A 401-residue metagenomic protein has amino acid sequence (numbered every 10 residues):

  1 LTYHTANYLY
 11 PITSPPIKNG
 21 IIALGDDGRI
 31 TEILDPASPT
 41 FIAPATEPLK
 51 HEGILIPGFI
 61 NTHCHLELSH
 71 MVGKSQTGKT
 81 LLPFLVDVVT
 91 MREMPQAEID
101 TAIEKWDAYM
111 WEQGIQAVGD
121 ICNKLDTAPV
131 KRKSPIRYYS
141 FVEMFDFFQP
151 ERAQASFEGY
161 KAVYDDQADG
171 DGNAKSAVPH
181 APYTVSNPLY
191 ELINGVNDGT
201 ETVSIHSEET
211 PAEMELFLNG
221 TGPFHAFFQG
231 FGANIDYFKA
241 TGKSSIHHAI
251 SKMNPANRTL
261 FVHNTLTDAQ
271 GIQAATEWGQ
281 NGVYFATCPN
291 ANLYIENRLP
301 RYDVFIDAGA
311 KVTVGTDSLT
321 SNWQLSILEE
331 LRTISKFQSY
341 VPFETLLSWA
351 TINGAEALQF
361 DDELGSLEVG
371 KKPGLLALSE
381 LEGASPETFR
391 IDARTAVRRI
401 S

Functional and structural regions predicted by a protein language model:
L1-G20, T351-S401: Active-site microenvironment of metallo-dependent hydrolases
T2-T5, T40-P83, E104, W111-E112 (+1 more regions): Replace "His-x-His-based motif
T2-Y3, P11-I56: Histidine-rich, glycine-flanked metal-binding segment
I54-L55, V72-P135, F157-G170: Alpha-helical scaffold segments that flank or form the walls of functional sites
G58-T62, V118-G119, Y138-V142, K175-P179 (+4 more regions): Hydrophobic faces of well-ordered beta-strands that scaffold small-molecule active sites in alpha/beta enzyme cores
H70-T101, Y139-F145, P211-A256: Active-site gating loops and adjacent loop-to-helix segments of metal-dependent hydrolytic enzymes
D120, V178-I193, T265-L266, L293-E296: Active-site glycine- and acidic-residue-rich loops that bind and position anionic ligands or nucleotide-like cofactors
K252-N254, C288-P289, R298-E380, A384: His/Asp/Glu-enriched, well-ordered alpha-helical/loop segment that forms or immediately abuts the divalent-metal
